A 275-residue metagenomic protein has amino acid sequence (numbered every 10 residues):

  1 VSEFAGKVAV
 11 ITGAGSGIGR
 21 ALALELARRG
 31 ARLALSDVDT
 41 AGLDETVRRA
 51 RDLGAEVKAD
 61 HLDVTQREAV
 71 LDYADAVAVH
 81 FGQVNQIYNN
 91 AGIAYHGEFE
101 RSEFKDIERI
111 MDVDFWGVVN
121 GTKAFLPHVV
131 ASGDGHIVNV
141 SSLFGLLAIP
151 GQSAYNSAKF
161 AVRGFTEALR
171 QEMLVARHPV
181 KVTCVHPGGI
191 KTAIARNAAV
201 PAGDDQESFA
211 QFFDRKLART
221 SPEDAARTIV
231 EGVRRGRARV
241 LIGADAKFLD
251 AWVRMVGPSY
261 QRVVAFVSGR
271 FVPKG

Functional and structural regions predicted by a protein language model:
S2-A34: Canonical Rossmann dinucleotide-binding motif of NAD(H)/NADP(H)-dependent dehydrogenases/reductases, specifically
A5, L53-E56, A76-N89, Y95: A glycine-rich helix->loop->beta "capping" turn within Rossmann-like NAD(P)(H)-dependent oxidoreductase domains
T40-A41, H61-D72, F104: The beta1-alpha1 cofactor-binding region of Rossmann-like NAD(H)/NADP(H)-dependent oxidoreductases
E98-F99, E103-E108: Substrate-binding pocket helix/loop in short-chain dehydrogenase/reductase
T122, A158: Active-site helix of classical SDR
S142: Residue(s) in the substrate-gating loop at a strand-loop-helix junction that position the organic substrate next
L174-A244: SDR active-site lid
